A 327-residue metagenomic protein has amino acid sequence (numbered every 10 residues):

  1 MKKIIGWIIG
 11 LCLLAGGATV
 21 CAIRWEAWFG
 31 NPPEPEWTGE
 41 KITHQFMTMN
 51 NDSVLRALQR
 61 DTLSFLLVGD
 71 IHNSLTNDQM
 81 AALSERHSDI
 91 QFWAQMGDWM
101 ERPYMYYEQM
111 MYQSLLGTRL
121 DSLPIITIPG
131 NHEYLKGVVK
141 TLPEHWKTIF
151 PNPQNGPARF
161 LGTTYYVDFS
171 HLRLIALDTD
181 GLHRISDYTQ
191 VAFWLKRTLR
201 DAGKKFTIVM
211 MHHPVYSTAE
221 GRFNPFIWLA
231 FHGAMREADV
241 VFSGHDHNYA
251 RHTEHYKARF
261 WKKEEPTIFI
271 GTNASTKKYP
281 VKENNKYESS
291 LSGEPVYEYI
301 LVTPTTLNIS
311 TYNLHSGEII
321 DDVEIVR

Functional and structural regions predicted by a protein language model:
M1-H72, N77, E85-Q91, G117-I125 (+2 more regions): Acidic, histidine-bearing metal-coordination/catalytic regions of metal-dependent phosphoesterases
W37, K41-N50, A57, M105-G203 (+2 more regions): Extended active-site neighborhood of metal-dependent phosphoesterases/phosphodiesterases
V68-I71, W99-M105, D178-D187, A219-R222: The substrate-binding groove and active-site-proximal loops of carbohydrate-active enzymes, especially glycoside
D70, G97-D98, G130-N131, L177 (+2 more regions): Active-site glycine-centered loops adjacent to acidic/histidine catalytic or metal-binding residues that shape
E85-P103: Active-site metal-binding motif and surrounding structural segment of the metallo-beta-lactamase
Q91, K205-T207, D239: Conserved acidic residues
A202-A219: Short acidic, glycine-rich surface-loop motifs adjacent to enzyme active sites
